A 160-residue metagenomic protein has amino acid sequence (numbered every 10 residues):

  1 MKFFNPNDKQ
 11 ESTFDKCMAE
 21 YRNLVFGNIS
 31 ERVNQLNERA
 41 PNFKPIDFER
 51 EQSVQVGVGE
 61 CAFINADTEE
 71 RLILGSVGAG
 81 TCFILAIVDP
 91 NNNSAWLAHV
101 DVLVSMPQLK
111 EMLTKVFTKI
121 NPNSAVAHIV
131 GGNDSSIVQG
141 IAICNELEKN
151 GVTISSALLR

Functional and structural regions predicted by a protein language model:
M1-F4, G80: Non-Sec secretion/translocation targeting segments of pathogen effectors
F4-N5, K9-N23, S30: Long, low-hydrophobicity, solvent-exposed regions enriched in small/turn-prone and acidic residues
E31-V77: Phosphate-centric recognition/catalysis
A62-P122: Conserved mixed alpha/beta catalytic, RNA-binding, or beta-rich assembly cores of soluble enzyme, regulatory
G78-C82, N133-V138: Gly/Ser/Thr-rich loops at beta-strand to alpha-helix junctions that form or flank small-molecule/cofactor-binding
D101-V104, G131-S135, R160: Acidic, glycine-rich active-site loops and adjacent beta-strand->loop/helix elements that engage anionic groups
S124-G131: Short glycine-rich phosphate-binding loop at a beta-alpha junction
I137-R160: Divalent-metal-activated hydrolytic enzyme cores
